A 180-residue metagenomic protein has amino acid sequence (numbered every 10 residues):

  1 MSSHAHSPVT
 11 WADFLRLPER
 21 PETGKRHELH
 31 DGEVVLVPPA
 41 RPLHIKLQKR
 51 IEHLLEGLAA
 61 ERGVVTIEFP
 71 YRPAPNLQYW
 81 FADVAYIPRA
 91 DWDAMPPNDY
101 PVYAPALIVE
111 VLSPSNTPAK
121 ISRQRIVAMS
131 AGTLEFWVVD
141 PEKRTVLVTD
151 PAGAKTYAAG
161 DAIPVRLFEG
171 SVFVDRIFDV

Functional and structural regions predicted by a protein language model:
M1-V180: Gly/Pro/Ser/Thr-rich low-complexity, intrinsically disordered segments predominantly at protein N-termini
